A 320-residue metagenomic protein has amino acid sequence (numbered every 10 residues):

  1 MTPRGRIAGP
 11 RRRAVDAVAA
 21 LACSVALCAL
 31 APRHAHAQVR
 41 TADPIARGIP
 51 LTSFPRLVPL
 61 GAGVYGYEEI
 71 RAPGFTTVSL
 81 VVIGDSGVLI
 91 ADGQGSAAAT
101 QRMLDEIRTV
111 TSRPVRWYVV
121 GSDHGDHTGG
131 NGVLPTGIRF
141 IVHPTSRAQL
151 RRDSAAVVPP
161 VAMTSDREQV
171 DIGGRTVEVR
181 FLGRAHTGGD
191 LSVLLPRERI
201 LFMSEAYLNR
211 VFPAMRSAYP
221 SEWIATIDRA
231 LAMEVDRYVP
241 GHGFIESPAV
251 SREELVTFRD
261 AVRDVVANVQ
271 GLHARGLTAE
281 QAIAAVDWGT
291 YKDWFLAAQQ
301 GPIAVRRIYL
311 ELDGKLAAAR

Functional and structural regions predicted by a protein language model:
M1-R12: N-terminal secretory signal peptides that target proteins for export/translocation
D16-A29: Bacterial N-terminal signal peptides
T41, P59, T145-G189, P196-R197 (+2 more regions): Metallo-beta-lactamase
L57-E106, L191-L195, I200-M203: Conserved beta-strand hairpin/beta-sheet module of binuclear metal-dependent hydrolase folds, prominently
A91-G93, R116-H124, I141-T145, L182 (+2 more regions): Active-site neighborhood of phospho(di)ester-bond hydrolases with catalytic His/Asp-centered motifs
A98, D105-I172: Active-site HxH/HxHxD metal-binding segment of metal-dependent hydrolases
I224-L277, Q281: Divalent-metal (often Zn2+) His-rich catalytic cores of metallo-beta-lactamase-fold enzymes
A274-R320: C-terminal regulatory/interaction regions
